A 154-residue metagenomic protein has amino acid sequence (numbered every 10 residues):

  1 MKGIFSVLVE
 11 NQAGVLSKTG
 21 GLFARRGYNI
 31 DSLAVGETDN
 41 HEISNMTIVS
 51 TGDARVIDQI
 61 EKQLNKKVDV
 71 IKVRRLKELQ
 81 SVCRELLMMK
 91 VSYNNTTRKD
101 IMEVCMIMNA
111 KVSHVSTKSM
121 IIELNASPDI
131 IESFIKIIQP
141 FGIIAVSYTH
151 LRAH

Functional and structural regions predicted by a protein language model:
L8-V15, K90-T96: Short, surface-exposed ligand-recognition loops at beta-strand->loop->(often short) alpha-helix junctions that present
R26-N29, N65-K72, I107-S113, Q139-V146: A common structural junction motif
D31-G52, L76-V82: Short, charge-patterned binding micro-sites
R55-S92: Helix-adjacent hinge/juxtasegments
I60-K66, I101-M106, F134-Q139: Short amphipathic alpha-helices in soluble, non-transmembrane regions that often serve as interface/regulatory elements
V82-T97, S127-Q139: Short, low-order "capping/linker" segments at domain edges
N95-E132: Non-DNA-binding regulatory cores of transcription-related proteins, predominantly C-terminal effector-binding
T149-H154: Conserved small/polar residues in nucleotide/adenosyl-binding loops
